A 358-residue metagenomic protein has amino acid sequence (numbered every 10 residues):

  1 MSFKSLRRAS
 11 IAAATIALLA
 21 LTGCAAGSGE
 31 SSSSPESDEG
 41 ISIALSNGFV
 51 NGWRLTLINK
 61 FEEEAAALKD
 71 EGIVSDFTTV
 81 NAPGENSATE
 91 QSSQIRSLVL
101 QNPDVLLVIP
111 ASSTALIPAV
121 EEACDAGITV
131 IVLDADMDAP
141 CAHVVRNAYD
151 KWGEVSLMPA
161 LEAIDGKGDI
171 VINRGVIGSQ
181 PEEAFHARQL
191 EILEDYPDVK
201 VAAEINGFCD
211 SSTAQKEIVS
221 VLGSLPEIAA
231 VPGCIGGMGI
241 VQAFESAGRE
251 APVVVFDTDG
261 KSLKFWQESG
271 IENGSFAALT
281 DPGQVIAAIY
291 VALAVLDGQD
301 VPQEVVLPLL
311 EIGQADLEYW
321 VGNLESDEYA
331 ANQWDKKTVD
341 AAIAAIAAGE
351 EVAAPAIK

Functional and structural regions predicted by a protein language model:
S2-R7, L19, C24-K358: A residue-level marker of the well-folded mature domains of exported/periplasmic proteins
R7-A14: Sec-dependent signal peptide recognition, specifically the positively charged N-region followed immediately by
